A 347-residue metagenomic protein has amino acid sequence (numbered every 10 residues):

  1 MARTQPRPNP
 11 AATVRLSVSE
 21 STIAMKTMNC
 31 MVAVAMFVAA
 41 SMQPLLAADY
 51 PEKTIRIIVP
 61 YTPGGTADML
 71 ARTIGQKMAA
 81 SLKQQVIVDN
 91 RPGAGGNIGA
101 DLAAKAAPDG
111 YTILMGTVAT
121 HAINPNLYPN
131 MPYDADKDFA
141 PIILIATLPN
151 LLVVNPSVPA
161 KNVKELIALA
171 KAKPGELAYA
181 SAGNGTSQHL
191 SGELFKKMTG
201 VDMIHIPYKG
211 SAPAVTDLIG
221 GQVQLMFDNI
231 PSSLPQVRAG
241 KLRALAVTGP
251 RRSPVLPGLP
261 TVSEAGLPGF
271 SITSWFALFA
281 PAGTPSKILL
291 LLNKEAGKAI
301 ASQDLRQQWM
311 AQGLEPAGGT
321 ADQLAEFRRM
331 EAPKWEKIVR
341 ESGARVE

Functional and structural regions predicted by a protein language model:
R3-P8, R15-L16: Short linear motifs in low-complexity or flexible loops
A12, K26-V34: Sec-dependent signal peptide recognition, specifically the positively charged N-region followed immediately by
S17-S21: Intrinsically disordered, low-complexity segments enriched in small polar residues
V32, F37-L46: C-terminal segment of classical bacterial N-terminal signal peptides
A47-K137, E176, N184, G200-N229 (+3 more regions): N-terminal (or domain-start) structured segment
E52-T54, M198-V201, E264, S286-E347: An extracytoplasmic/periplasmic, membrane-proximal ligand-sensing/linker region
K105-G110, V118, N126-P213, V262 (+1 more regions): Hinge/capping helix and adjacent helix->loop/strand transition within the periplasmic-binding protein
H121-N130, H189, K196-M198, L225-L259: A ligand-binding cleft/hinge motif common to bilobed small-molecule-binding domains
